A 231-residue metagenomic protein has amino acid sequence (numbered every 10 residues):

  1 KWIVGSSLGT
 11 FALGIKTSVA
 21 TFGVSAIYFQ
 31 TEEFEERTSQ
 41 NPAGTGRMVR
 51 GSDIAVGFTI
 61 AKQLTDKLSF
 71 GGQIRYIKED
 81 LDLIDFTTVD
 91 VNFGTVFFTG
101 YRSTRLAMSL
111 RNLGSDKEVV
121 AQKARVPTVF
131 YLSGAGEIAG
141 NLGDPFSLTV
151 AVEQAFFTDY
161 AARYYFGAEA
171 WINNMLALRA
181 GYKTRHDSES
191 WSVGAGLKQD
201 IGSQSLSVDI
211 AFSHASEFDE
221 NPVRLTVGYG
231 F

Functional and structural regions predicted by a protein language model:
K1-F231: Subset of outer-membrane beta-barrel
